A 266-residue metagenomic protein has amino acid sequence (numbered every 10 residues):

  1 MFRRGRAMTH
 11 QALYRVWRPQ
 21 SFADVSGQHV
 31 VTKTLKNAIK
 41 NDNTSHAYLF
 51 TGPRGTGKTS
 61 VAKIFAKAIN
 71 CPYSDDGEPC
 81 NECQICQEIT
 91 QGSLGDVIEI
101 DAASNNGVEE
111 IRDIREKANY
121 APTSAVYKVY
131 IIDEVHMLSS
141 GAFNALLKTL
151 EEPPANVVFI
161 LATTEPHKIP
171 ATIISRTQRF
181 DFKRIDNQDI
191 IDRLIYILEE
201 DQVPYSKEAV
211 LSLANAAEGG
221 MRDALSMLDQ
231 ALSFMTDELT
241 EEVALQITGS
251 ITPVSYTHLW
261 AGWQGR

Functional and structural regions predicted by a protein language model:
M1-R179, V243: P-loop/Walker A NTP-binding region and its immediately flanking N-terminal helices in P-loop NTPase folds
F2, V31, K67, Q91-G95 (+5 more regions): Extended, largely alpha-helical regulatory/partner-binding modules appended to the mid-to-C-terminal parts
